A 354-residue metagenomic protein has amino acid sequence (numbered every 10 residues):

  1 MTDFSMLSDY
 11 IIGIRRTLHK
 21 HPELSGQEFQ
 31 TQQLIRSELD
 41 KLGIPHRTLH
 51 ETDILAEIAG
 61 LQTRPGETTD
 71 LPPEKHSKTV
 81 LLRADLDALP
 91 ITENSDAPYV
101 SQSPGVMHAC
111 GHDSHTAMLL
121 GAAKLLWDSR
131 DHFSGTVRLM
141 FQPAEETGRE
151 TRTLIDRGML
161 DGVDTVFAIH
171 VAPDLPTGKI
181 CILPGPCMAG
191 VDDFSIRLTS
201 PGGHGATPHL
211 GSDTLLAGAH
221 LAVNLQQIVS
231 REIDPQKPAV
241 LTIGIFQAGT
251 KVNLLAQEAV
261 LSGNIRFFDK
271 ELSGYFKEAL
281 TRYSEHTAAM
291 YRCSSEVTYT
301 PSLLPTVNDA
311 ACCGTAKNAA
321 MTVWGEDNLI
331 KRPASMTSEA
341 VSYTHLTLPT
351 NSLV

Functional and structural regions predicted by a protein language model:
T2-H108, A117-F133: Acidic/His- and Gly-rich active-site-bordering loop/insert found across diverse amide/peptide-bond hydrolases
L18, L82, H112, L154 (+4 more regions): Divalent metal-coordination and catalytic microenvironments
E28, S134, S230-V240, A289-T298 (+1 more regions): Flexible, glycine/charged-enriched surface loops at secondary-structure junctions
L89-I91, S95-M107, D113-S114, L119 (+2 more regions): Histidine/acidic-residue-rich, glycine-tolerant segments that coordinate divalent metal ions
T242-F246, S295-C313, I330-S342: A short beta-alpha structural unit
L254-F276: A conserved active-site cap/scaffold subdomain adjacent to cofactor or substrate pockets
F276-Y283: Short amphipathic alpha-helices in soluble, non-transmembrane regions that often serve as interface/regulatory elements
T344-T350: Conserved small/polar residues in nucleotide/adenosyl-binding loops
